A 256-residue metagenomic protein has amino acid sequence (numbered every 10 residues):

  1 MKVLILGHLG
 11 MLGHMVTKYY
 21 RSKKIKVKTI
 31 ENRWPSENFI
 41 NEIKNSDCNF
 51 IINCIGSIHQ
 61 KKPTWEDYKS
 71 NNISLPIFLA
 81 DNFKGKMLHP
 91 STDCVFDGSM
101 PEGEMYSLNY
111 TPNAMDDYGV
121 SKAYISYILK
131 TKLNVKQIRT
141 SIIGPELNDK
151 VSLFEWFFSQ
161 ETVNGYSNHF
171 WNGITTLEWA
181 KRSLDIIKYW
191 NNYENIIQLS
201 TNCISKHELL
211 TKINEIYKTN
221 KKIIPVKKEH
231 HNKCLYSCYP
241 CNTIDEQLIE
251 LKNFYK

Functional and structural regions predicted by a protein language model:
M1-K23: N-terminal Rossmann NAD(P)H-binding glycine-rich loop of SDR-like oxidoreductase domains
L6, I51-I55, M87-D93, D97 (+1 more regions): SDR active-site strand-loop-helix element
P35-N72, N82: NAD(P)H-binding glycine-rich loop region in Rossmannoid oxidoreductase-like domains and their noncatalytic homologs
E66-F78, P112, D116, V120-A123: Glycine-rich NAD(P)-binding loop of the Rossmann-fold in SDR/ketoreductase-type enzymes
I77-N113: Conserved Rossmann-fold NAD(P)-dependent oxidoreductase catalytic core, especially the SDR/UDP-sugar
M115, A123, Y127-E178, D185: NAD(P)-dependent short-chain dehydrogenase/reductase
A180-H231: Mid/C-terminal beta-alpha module of Rossmann-like enzyme folds, strongest in SDR-family dehydrogenases/epimerases
I216-K256: C-terminal amphipathic/interface module of NAD(P)-dependent oxidoreductases and related NAD-binding regulators
